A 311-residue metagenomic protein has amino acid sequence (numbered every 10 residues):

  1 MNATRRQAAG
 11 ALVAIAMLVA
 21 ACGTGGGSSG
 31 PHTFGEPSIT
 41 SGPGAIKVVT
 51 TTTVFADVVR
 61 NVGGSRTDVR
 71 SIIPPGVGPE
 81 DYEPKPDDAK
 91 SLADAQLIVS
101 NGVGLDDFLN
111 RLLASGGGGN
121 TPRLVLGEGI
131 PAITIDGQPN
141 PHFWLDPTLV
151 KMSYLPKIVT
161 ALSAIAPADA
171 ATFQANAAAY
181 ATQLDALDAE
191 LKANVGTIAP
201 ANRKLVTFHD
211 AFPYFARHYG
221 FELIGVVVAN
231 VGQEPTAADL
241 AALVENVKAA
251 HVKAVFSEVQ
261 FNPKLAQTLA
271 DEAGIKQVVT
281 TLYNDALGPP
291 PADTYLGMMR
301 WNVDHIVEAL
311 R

Functional and structural regions predicted by a protein language model:
N2, Q7-A11, A21-R311: Extracytoplasmic metal-acquisition and chelation regions
A16-V19: Hydrophobic core
